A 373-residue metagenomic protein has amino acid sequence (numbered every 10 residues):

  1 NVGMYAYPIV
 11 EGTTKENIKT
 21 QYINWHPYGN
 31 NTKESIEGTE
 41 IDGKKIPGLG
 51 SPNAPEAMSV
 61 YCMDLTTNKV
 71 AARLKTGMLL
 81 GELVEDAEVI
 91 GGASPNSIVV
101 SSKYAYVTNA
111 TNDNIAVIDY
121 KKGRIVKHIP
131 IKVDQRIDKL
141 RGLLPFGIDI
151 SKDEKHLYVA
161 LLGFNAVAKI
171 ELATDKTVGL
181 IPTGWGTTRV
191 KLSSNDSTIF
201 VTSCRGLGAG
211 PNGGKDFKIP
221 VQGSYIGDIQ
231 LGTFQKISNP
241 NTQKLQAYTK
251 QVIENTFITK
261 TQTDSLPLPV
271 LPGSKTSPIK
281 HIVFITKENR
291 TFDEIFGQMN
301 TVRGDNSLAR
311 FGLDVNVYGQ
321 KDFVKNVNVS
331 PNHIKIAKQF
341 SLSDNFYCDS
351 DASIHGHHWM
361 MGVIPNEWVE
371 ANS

Functional and structural regions predicted by a protein language model:
N1-A57, C204-I229: Short, conserved, GDST-rich strand-edge loop motifs in beta-rich repeat architectures
E56, S94, T111, L144 (+4 more regions): Beta-rich catalytic cores
L65-N68, D119-G123, E171-D175, P240: Short loop/turn segments that connect beta-strands within beta-propeller blades
K69-G91, V126-L143, T242-L268: Surface-exposed loop and turn segments in beta-propeller and other repeat-based domains that flank or scaffold
V100-K103, K152-D153, S194-D196: Residue-level detector of Asp-centered blade-edge/turn motifs that repeat once per structural unit in beta-propeller
A247-S373: N-terminal pro-sequences and low-complexity stem/linker regions of secreted or lumenal proteins
